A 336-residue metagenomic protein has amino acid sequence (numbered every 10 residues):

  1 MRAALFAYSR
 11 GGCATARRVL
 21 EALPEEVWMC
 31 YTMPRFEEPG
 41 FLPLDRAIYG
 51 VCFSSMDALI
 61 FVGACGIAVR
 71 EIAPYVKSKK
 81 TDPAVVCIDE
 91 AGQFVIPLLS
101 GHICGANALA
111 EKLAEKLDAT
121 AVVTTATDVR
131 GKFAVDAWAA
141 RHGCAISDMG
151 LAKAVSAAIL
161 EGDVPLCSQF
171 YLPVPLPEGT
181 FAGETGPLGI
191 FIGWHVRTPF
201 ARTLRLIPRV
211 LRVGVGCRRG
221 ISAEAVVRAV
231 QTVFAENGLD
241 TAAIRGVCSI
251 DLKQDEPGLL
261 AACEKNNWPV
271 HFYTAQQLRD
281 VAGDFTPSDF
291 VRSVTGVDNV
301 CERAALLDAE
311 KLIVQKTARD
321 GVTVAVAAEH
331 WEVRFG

Functional and structural regions predicted by a protein language model:
M1-L5: Extreme N-terminal starter segment of soluble prokaryotic enzymes
Y8-L23, P34-F36, L42-P43, V51-N107 (+4 more regions): Conserved mixed alpha/beta catalytic, RNA-binding, or beta-rich assembly cores of soluble enzyme, regulatory
E25-W28, A119, W268: Short glycine/serine/threonine/alanine-rich loop segments
M29-Y31, V122, H271-Y273: General small-molecule cofactor/ligand-binding pocket signal
A47: N-terminal, positively charged regions that mediate nucleic acid binding
Q231, A242, C248-A305, A309-V314 (+2 more regions): C-terminal non-catalytic interaction/assembly regions of soluble proteins
V324-A327: Edge beta-strands of jelly-roll/beta-sandwich modules across compartments, strongly enriched in secreted/luminal
